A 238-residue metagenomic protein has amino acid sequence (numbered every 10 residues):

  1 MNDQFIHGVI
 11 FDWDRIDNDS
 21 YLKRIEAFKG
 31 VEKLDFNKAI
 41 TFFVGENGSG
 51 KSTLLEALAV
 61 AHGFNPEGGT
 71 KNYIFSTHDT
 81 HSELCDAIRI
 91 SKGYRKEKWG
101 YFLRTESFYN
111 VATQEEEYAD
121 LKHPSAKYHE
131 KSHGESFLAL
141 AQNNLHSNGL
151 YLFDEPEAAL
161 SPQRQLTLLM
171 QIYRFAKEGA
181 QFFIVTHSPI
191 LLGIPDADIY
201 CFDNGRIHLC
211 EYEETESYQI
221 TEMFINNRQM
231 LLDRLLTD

Functional and structural regions predicted by a protein language model:
M1-E32, N37: N-terminal pre-Walker A segment at the start of P-loop NTPase domains
I40-F42, T53-E117: ABC ATPase nucleotide-binding domain signature region
E46-N47: The conserved Walker
G50: Conserved glycine(s) of the Walker
K131-E155, Q163-F175: GG-anchored amphipathic helix commonly corresponding to the ABC/SMC/Rad50 NBD signature/C-loop
D154, I184-V185: Conserved D-loop beta-strand region of ABC ATPase nucleotide-binding domains
Q163-Q181, S188-D238: C-terminal lobe/lid and adjacent interdomain/linker elements of RecA-like ASCE P-loop ATPase modules
